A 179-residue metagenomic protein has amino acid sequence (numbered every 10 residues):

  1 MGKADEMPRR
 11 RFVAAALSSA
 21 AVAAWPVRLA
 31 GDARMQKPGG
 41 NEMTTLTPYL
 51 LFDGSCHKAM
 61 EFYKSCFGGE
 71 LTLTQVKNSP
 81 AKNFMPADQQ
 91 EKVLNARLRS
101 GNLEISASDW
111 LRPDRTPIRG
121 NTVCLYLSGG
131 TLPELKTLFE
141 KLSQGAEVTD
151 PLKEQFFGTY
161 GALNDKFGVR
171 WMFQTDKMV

Functional and structural regions predicted by a protein language model:
M1-P8, S19-A21: N-terminal secretory signal peptides
G2-K3, D53, D88, L132 (+1 more regions): Short alpha-helix boundary/capping motifs
E6-P8, E61, F167: Short alpha-helical segments used as structural interaction elements across diverse proteins
R11-V13, L17, V22-V27, D32-T44 (+4 more regions): Vicinal oxygen chelate
N41-E42, L50-N102: Core segments of cupin and vicinal oxygen chelate
P48-L50, V123-L125: A structural signal for short, well-ordered beta-strand segments
